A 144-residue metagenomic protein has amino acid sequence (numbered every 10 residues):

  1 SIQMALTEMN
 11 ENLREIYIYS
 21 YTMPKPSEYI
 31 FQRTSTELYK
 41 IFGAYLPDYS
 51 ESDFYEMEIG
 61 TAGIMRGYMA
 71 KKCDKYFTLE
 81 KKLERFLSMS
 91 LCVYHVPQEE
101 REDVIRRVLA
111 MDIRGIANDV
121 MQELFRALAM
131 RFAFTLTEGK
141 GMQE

Functional and structural regions predicted by a protein language model:
S1-L13, T22-M23, F31-R33: Hydrophobic alpha-helical connector segments
M4-E11, Y55-G63, D112-E123: A broadly tuned preference for mixed-charge, low-complexity surface segments
T7-N12, K25, M65, Y94-Q98: Short alpha-helix boundary/capping elements
M9-L13, R33-G43, M121-L128: Short charge-dense sequence patches
Y19-C73, K81-S88: Amphipathic alpha-helical packing segments from all-alpha helical-bundle domains
A70, D74-E144: C-terminal peripheral helix-coil segments that are non-catalytic and often amphipathic
